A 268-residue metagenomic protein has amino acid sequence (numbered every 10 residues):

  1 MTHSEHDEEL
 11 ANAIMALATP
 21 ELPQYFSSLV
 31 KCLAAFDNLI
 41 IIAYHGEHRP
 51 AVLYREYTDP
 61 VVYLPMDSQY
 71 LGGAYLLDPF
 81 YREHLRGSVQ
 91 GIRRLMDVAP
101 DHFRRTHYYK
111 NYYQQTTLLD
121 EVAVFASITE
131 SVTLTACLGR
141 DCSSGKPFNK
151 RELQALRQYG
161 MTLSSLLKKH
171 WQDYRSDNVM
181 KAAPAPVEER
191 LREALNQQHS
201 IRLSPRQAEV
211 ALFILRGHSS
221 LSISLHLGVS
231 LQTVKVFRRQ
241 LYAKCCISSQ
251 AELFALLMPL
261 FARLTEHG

Functional and structural regions predicted by a protein language model:
M1-E5: Short, low-complexity N-terminal regulatory "tails/caps" that precede and couple sensory modules
H6-L17, Q24-V132, L138-R140, K150 (+3 more regions): Regulatory input/activation interfaces that engage signals or partners
L167-A185: Short alpha-helical interdomain "coupling" segment at the junction between an upstream regulatory sensor module
K181-R206: Regulatory hinge/linker segments at domain boundaries that couple sensory/effector modules to output domains
L191-S200, R239-G268: Basic, Lys/Arg-enriched C-terminal extension of HTH/homeodomain DNA-binding domains
A208-E209, E252: Pre-recognition alpha-helix immediately N-terminal to the DNA-recognition helix within helix-turn-helix or winged-helix
I214-H218, L257: Short helix-to-turn junction characteristic of helix-turn-helix DNA-binding domains, especially the helix
G217-E252: Recognition helix of helix-turn-helix DNA-binding domains
